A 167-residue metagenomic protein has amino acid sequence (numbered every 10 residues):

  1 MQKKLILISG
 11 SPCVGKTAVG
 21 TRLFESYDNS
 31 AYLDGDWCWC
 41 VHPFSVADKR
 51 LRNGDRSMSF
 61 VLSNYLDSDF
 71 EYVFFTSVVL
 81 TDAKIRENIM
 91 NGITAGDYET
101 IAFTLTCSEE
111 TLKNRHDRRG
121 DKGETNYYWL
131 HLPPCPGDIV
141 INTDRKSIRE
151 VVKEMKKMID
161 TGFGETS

Functional and structural regions predicted by a protein language model:
I8: Hydrophobic anchor at the beta1->P-loop junction of P-loop NTPases
S11: P-loop (Walker A) phosphate-binding loop of NTP-binding proteins
V14: ATP-binding Walker
T17: Walker A/P-loop
G20-S63: Conserved substrate/cofactor phosphate-moiety recognition/catalytic segment in nucleotide-dependent phosphotransferases
N53-G96: Glycine-rich phosphate-binding loop used to anchor ATP phosphates in small-molecule kinases, encompassing both
G96-R115: Conserved phosphate-donor/acceptor-positioning beta-strand/loop module used by diverse small-molecule
D117-K156, G162-S167: Small-molecule kinase domains that catalyze NTP-dependent phosphoryl transfer to phosphate-bearing small molecules
